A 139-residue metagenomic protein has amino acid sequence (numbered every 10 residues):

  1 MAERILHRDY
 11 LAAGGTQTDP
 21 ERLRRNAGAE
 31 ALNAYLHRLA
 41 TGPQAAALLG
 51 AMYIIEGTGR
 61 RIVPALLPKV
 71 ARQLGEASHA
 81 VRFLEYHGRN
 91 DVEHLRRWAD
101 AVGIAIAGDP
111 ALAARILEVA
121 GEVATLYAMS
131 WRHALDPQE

Functional and structural regions predicted by a protein language model:
M1-E139: Non-heme di-metal
